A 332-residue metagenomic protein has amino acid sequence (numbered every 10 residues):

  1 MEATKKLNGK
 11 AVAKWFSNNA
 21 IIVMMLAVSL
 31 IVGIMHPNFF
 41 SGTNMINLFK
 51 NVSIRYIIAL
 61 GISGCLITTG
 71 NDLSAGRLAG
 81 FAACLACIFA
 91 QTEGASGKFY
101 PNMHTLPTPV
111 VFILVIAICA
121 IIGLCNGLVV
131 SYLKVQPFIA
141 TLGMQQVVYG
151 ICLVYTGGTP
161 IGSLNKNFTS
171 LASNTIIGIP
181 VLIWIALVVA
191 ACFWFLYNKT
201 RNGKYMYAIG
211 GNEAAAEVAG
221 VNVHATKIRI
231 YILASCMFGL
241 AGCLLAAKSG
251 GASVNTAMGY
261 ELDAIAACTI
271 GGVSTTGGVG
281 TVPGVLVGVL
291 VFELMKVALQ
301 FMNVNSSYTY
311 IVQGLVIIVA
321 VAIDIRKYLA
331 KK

Functional and structural regions predicted by a protein language model:
M1-M24, V28, V218, N222-A225 (+1 more regions): Cytosolic-side transmembrane-helix boundaries in multi-pass membrane proteins
E2-L60, A95-V110: Membrane-interfacial amphipathic/re-entrant helices at transmembrane-helix boundaries
L30-M35, F39-E93, L128-V135, G272-V282 (+2 more regions): Single transmembrane alpha-helix segments in multi-pass membrane proteins
P37-N51, L153, Y197, G203 (+2 more regions): Inter-helical junctions in multi-pass inner-membrane proteins, predominant in energy-converting antiporter-like
G94-Q145, V287-G288: Alpha-helical transmembrane segments within multi-pass membrane transporters and channels
P107-V115, I122-N126, G178-A252: Helix-loop-helix "hairpin" substructures at the membrane interface of multi-pass membrane proteins
P109, L133, P137-T200, T226-R229 (+2 more regions): Transmembrane helix-bundle core of multi-pass membrane transporters and related energy-transducing complexes
F238, K248-G314: Transmembrane alpha-helical segments in multi-pass inner-membrane proteins
